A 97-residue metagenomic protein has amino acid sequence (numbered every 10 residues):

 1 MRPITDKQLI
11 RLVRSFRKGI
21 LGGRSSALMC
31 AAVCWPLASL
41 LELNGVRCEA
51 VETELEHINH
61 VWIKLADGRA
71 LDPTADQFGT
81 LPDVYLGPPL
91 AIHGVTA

Functional and structural regions predicted by a protein language model:
M1-A97: A structural boundary/capping signal
